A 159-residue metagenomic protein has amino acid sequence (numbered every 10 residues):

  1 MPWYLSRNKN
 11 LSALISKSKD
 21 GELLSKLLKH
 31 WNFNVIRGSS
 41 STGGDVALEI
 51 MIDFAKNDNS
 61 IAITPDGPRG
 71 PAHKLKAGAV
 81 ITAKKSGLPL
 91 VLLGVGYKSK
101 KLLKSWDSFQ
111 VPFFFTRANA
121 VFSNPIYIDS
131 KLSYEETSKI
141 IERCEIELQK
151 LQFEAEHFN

Functional and structural regions predicted by a protein language model:
M1-T42, S86, L102: Catalytic core of membrane glycerolipid acyltransferases/transacylases, capturing the structured, soluble-facing
N8, E49, D53-N159: Non-catalytic C-terminal accessory region of glycerolipid acyltransferases and related lyso-lipid remodeling enzymes
S41-D45, A72: A conditional alpha-helix N-cap/helix-loop micro-motif detector
